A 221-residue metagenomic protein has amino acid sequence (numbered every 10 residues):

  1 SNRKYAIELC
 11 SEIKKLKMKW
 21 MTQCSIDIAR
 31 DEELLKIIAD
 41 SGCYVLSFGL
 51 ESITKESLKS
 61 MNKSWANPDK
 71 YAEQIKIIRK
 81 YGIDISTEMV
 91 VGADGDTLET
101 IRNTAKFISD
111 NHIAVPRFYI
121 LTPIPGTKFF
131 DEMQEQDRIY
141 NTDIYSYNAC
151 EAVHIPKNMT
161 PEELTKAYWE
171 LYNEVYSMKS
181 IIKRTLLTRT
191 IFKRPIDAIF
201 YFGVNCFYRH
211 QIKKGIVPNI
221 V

Functional and structural regions predicted by a protein language model:
S1-N2, A198-I199: Glycine-rich phosphate-binding loops at beta-strand->alpha-helix junctions
R3-K4, E8-K193, I220-V221: A structural motif corresponding to the C-terminal lobe/cap of the Radical SAM core domain
Y201-V221: Short linear elements at protein peripheries
